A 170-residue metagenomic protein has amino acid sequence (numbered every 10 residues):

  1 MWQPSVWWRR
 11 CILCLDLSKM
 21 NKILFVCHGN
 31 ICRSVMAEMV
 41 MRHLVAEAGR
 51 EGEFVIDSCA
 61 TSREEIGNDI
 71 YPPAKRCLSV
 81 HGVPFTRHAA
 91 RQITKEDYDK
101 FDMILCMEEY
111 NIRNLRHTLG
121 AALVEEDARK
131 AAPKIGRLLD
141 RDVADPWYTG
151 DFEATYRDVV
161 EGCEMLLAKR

Functional and structural regions predicted by a protein language model:
W2, W7-W8: Tryptophan (W) side chains
P4, V35, I70, A144-P146: Proline-rich low-complexity regions
W7, L13-L17, V159: Intrinsically disordered, low-complexity Ser/Thr- and Pro-rich stretches
I12-K100, A168-K169: Conserved active-site segments centered on acidic
C27, L78, L105-C106, V159: Hydrophobic structural packing positions in well-ordered secondary structure
R33, C106-M107: Small/polar loops that bind or transfer phosphate-bearing groups
M103, E109-R170: Phosphate-binding/catalytic loops
